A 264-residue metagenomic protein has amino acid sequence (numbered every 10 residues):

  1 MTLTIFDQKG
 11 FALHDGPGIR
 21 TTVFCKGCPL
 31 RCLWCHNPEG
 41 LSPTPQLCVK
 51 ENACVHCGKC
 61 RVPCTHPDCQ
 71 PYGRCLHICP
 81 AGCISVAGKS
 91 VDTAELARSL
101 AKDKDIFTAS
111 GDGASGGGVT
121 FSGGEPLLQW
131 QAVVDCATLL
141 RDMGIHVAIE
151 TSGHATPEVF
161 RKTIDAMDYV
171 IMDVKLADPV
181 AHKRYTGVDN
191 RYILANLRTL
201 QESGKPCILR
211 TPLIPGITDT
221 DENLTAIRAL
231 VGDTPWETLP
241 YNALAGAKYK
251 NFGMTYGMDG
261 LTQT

Functional and structural regions predicted by a protein language model:
M1-P17, G204, L213-T264: Auxiliary Fe-S-binding modules of radical SAM enzymes
I5-K59, D68-Q70: N-terminal pre-triad scaffold of radical SAM enzymes
T21, V119, V147-I149, V170-M172 (+2 more regions): Hydrophobic faces of well-ordered beta-strands that scaffold small-molecule active sites in alpha/beta enzyme cores
L41-A166: Conserved Radical SAM active-site core
T44, D178-R184, G246-Y249: A short acidic, helix-capping loop that chelates divalent metal ions and anchors anionic groups
S85, K183-D189, F252-L261: Short glycine-enriched, charge-decorated loop/helix-capping segments at active-site entrances that position
A101-K102, I106-L140, E158-V159, V174-Q201 (+1 more regions): Conserved glycine-rich "GG(E/T)P / GGGxP" loop and the immediately following alpha-helix in the radical SAM core
I164-D178, P235-N242: Non-cysteine beta-strand/loop elements that form the S-adenosyl-L-methionine
